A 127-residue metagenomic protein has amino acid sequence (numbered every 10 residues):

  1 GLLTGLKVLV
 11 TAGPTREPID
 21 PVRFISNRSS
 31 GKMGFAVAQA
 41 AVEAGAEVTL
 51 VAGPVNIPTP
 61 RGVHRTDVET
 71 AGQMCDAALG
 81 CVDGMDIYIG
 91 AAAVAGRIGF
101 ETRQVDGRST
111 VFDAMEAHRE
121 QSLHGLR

Functional and structural regions predicted by a protein language model:
L2-Q73, V82: Glycine-rich phosphate/diphosphate-binding loop of Rossmann-like nucleotide-binding domains
G53-P54, G62-R127: A glycine- and small/hydrophobic-rich beta-loop-beta segment that serves as a flexible "lid/hinge" or phosphate-binding
